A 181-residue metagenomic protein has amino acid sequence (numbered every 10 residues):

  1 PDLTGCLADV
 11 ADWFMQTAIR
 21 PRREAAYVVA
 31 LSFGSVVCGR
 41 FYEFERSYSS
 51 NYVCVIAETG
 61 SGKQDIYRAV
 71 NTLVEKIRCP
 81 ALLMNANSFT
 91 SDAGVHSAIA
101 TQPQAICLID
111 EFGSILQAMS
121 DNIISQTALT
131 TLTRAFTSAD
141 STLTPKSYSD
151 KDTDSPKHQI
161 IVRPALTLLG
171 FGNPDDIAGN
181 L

Functional and structural regions predicted by a protein language model:
P1-L181: Phosphate-handling catalytic cores of nucleic-acid transaction enzymes
